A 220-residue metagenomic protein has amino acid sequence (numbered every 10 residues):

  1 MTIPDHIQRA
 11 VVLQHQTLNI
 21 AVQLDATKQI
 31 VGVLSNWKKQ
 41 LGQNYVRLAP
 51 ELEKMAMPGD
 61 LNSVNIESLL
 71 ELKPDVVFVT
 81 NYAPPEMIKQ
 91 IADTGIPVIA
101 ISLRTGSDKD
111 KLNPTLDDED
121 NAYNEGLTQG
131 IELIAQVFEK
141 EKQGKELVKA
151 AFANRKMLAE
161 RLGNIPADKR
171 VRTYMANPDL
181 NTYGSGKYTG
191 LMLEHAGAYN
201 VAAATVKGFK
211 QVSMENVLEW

Functional and structural regions predicted by a protein language model:
P4-I7, Q14-N19, I66, P85-I88 (+8 more regions): Extracytoplasmic/secreted envelope proteins and their assembly/folding machinery, especially bacterial periplasmic
V12-Q14, L18-L70, V76: A short, structured surface patch at a secondary-structure boundary
Q16-N19, N36-K39, V76-F78, Y82-E86 (+3 more regions): Solvent-exposed loop/turn segments at secondary-structure junctions within structured extracellular/periplasmic domains
A26, T94-G95, A196-G197: Short, structured coil segments at secondary-structure junctions
M55-E67, R104, V206-M214: Short helix-initiation/N-cap motifs at beta->coil->alpha
S63-K73, K89-T94, V212-W220: Short helices/loops that flank or line small-molecule/ion binding pockets
M87, A92-N177, A202-A203: Extracytoplasmic substrate-binding proteins
T189-S213: Alpha-helical, coiled-coil/dimerization segments enriched in small aliphatic residues
